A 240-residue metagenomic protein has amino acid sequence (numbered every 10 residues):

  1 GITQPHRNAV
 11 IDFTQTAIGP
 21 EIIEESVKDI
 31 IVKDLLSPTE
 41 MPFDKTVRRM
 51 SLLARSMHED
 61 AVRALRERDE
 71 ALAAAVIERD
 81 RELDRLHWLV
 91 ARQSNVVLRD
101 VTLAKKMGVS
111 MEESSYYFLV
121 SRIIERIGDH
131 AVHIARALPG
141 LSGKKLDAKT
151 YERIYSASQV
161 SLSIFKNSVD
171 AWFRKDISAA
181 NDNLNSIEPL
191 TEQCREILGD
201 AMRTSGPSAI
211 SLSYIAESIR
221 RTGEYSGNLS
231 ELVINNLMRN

Functional and structural regions predicted by a protein language model:
G1-N240: Cytosolic, long alpha-helical scaffolding segments
